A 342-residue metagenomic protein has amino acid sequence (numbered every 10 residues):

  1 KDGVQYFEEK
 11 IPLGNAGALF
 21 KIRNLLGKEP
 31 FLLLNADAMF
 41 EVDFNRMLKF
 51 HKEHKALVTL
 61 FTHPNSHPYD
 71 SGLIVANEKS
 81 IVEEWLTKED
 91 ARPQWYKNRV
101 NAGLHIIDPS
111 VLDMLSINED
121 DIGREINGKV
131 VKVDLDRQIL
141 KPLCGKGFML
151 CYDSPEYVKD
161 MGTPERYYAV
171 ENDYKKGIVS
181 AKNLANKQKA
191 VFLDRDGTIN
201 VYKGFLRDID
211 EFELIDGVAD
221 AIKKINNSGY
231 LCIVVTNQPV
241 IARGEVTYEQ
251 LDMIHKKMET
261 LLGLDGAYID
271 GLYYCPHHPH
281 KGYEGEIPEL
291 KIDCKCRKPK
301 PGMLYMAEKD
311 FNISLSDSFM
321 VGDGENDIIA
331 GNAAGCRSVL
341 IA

Functional and structural regions predicted by a protein language model:
D2-N77, L115-S116: Conserved beta-loop-beta/alpha segment of the NTase-like Rossmann-fold superfamily that binds/positions NTPs
P12-L13, A38-E41, V158, T198 (+1 more regions): A short, conserved beta-strand element in the Rossmann-like catalytic core that flanks the donor/metal-binding loop
I22, D37, H51, I74 (+5 more regions): Residue-level signal for inorganic ion chemistry
P30-L32, M39, N45-K52, H63-P68 (+1 more regions): Catalytic-core segments of class I nucleotidyltransferases/pyrophosphorylases that form NMP-activated intermediates
F31, I287-E289, K295-E325: Conserved Lys-Pro-Asp/Glu-containing loop-to-beta segment of HAD-superfamily phosphomonoesterases, centered on
K187-C232: Active-site neighborhood of HAD-like aspartate-dependent phosphohydrolases
V218, I222-M258, Y268-G282, G331: Substrate-recognition element of Asp-dependent hydrolases with the DxDx(T/V) motif
F319-A342: Acidic, Mg2+-coordinating phosphoryl-transfer loop and its flanking beta/alpha structural elements, shared across
